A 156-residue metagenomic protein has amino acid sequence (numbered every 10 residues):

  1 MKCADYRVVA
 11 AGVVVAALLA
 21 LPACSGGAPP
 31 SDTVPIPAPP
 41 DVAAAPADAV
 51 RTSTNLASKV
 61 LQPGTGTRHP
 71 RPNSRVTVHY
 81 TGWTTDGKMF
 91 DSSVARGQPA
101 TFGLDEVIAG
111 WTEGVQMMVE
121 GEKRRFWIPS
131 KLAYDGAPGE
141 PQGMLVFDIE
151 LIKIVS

Functional and structural regions predicted by a protein language model:
K2-S156: Cross-family detector of peptidyl-prolyl cis-trans isomerase
